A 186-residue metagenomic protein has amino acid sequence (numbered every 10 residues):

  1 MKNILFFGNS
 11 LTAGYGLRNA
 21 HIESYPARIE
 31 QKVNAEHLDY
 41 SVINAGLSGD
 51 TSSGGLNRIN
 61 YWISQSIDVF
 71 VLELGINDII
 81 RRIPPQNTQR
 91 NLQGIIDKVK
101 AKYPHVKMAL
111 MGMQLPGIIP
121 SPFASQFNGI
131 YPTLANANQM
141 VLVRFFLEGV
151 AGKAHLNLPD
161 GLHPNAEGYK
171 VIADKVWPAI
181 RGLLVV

Functional and structural regions predicted by a protein language model:
M1-S48, R58-S66: Serine-esterase "nucleophile elbow" of acetyl-processing enzymes
Q31, A35-E36, L56-V186: Alpha-helical cap/lid subdomain in secreted, periplasmic, or secretory-pathway luminal O-acyl-processing enzymes
G49-S53: Acidic-and-aromatic substrate-binding clefts and catalytic sites of carbohydrate-active enzymes
